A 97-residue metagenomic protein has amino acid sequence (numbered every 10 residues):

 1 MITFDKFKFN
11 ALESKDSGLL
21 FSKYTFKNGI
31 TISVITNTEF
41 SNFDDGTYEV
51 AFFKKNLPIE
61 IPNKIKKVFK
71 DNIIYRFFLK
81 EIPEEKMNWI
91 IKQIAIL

Functional and structural regions predicted by a protein language model:
M1-F4, F52-L97: Mixed-charge, Lys/Arg-enriched low-complexity segments
I2-F7, S22, G46, I73: Intrinsically disordered, low-complexity segments enriched in small/polar residues
F4-D16, F77: Surface loop/turn signatures of beta-propeller and other carbohydrate-active proteins
A11-F53: Amphipathic, interaction-prone secondary-structure segments
